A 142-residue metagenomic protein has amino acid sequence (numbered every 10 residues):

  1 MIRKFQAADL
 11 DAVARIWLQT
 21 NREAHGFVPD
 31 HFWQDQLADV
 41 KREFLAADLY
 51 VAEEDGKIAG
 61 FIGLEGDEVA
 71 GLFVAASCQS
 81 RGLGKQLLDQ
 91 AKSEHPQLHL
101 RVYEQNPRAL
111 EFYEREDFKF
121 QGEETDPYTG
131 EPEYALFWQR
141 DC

Functional and structural regions predicted by a protein language model:
M1-R15: A short beta-loop-alpha structural element at the N-terminal edge of CoA-dependent acyl/N-acetyltransferase catalytic
A14-K41: Conserved GNAT-fold acetyl-CoA-binding loop/helix
D39-V51, E68: A short helix-loop-beta-strand connector motif used in the catalytic cores of GNAT acetyltransferases and, in some
D48-G60: Conserved beta-hairpin
E68-Q79, Y103: A short, internal acetyl-CoA/4′-phosphopantetheine-binding micro-motif in the GNAT/acyltransferase core
C78, G82-Q90: Conserved acetyl-CoA pyrophosphate-binding loop and the N-cap/start of the following alpha-helix in GNAT-like
K85-Q86, Q105-G122, Y128-P132: Conserved active-site alpha-helix within GNAT-family acetyltransferase domains
S93-Q105: Conserved GNAT acetyl-CoA-binding A-motif
